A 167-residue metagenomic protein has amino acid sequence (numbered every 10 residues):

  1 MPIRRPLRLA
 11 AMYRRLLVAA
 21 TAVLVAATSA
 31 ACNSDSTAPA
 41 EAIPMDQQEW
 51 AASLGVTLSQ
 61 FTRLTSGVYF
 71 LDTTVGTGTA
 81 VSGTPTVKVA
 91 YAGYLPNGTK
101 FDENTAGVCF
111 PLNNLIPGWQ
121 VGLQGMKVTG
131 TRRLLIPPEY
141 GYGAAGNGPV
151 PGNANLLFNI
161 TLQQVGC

Functional and structural regions predicted by a protein language model:
P2-A20, T28, C32-C167: Cross-family detector of peptidyl-prolyl cis-trans isomerase
